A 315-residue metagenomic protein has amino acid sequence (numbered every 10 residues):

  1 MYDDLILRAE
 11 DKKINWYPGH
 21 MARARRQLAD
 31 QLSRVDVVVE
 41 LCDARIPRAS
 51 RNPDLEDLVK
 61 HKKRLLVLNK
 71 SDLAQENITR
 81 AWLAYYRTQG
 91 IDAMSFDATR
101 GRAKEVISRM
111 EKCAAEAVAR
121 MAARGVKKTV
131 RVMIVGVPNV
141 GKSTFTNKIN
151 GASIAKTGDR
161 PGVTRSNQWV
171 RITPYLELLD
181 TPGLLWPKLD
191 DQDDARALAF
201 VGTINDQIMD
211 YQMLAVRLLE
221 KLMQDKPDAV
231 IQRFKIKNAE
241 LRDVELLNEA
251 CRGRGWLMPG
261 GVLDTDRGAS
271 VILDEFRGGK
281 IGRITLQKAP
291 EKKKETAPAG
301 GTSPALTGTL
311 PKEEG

Functional and structural regions predicted by a protein language model:
M1-V37, R45-I46, R51-D54, L58-R64 (+6 more regions): Helix-rich effector regions associated with P-loop NTPase G domains
E40, L66-L68, I134: Structural beta-sheet core signal
A74-M133: Canonical P-loop GTPase G-domain recognition
E105, R109, T144, R217 (+1 more regions): Alpha-helical scaffold segments in soluble metabolic enzymes
M110-V118, P138, I149-K156, P161 (+3 more regions): Short, well-ordered alpha-helical segments in soluble proteins
T129, A152, N167: Short coil/loop residues immediately preceding or within conserved phosphate-binding loops of NTP-utilizing enzyme
V132-G151, T181: Glycine-rich phosphate-binding P-loop
